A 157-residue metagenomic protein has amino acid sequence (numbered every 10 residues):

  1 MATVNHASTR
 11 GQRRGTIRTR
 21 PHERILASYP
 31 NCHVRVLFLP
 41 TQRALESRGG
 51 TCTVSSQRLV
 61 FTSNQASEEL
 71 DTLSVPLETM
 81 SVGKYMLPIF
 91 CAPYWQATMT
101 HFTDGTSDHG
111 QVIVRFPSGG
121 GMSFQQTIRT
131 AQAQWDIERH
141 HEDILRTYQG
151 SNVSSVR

Functional and structural regions predicted by a protein language model:
M1-T16, E69, V75-R157: Acidic, Ser/Thr- and proline-rich intrinsically disordered linker/docking segments of eukaryotic scaffolds
M1-V54, S118: Anionic N-terminal interaction surfaces
V36-L37, S63, M99-F102: Short regulatory "switch" loops immediately downstream of catalytic or recognition motifs within protein catalytic
R43-E69, L73: Conserved beta-hairpin
